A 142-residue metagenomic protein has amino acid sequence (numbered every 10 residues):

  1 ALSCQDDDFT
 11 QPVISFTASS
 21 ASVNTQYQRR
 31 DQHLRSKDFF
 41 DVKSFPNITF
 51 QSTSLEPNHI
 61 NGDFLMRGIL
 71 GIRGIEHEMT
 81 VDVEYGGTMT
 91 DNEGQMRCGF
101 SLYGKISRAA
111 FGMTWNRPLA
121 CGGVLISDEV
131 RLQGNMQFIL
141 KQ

Functional and structural regions predicted by a protein language model:
A1-Q142: Low-complexity, acidic/polar, glycine-enriched regions of mature
